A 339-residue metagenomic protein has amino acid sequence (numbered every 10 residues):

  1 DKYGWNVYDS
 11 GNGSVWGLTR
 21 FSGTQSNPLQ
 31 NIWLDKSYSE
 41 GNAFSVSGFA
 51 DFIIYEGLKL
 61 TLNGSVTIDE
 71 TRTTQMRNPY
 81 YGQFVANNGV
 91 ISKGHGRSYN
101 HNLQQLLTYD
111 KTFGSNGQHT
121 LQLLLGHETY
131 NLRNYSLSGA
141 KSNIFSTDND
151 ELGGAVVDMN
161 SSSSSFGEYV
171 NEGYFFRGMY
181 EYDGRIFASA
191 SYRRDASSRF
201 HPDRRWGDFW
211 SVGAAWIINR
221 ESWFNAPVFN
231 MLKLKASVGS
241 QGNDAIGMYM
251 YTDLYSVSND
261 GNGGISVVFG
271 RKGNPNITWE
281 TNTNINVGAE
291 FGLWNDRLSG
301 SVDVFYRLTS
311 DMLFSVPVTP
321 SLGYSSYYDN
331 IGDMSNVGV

Functional and structural regions predicted by a protein language model:
S14-R77, N88-V339: Extracellular/periplasmic, surface-exposed regions of secreted and cell-surface proteins
Q83-F84: N-terminal, polar/charged subdomain of small-to-medium soluble alpha/beta proteins
